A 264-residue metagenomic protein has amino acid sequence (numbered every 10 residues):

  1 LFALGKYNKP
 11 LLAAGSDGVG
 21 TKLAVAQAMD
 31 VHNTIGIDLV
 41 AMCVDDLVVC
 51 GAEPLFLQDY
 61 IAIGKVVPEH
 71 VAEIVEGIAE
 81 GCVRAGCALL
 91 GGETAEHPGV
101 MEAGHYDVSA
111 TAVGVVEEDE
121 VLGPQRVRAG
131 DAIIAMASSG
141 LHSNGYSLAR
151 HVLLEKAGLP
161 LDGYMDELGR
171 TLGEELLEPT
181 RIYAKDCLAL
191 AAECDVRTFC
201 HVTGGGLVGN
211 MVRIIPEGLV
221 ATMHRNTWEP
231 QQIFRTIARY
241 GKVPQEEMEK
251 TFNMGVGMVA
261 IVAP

Functional and structural regions predicted by a protein language model:
L1-S139: Glycine-rich phosphate/pyrophosphate-binding loop regions near the starts of catalytic domains
A13-V19, V40, Q58, V108 (+6 more regions): Long, contiguous hydrophobic alpha-helical segments, chiefly transmembrane helices and signal peptides
K22-L23, S143-G145, A192, N210-M211: Short helix/loop capping segments that flank catalytic or ligand/cofactor-binding pockets
A28-D30, R126-R128, R150-L154, M211-G218 (+1 more regions): Short, solvent-exposed amphipathic alpha-helical segments in soluble enzyme and RNA/protein-processing domains
K65, S143, Q231: Loop/helix-junction capping segments adjacent to catalytic residues or to phosphate/diphosphate-binding pockets
H70-A88, M101-Y106, P160, D166-L177 (+1 more regions): Glycine-/charge-enriched secondary-structure boundary and capping motifs
D107, E120-L168, L172, V208: Short, acidic (Asp/Glu-rich) active-site segment that either coordinates a divalent metal cofactor
